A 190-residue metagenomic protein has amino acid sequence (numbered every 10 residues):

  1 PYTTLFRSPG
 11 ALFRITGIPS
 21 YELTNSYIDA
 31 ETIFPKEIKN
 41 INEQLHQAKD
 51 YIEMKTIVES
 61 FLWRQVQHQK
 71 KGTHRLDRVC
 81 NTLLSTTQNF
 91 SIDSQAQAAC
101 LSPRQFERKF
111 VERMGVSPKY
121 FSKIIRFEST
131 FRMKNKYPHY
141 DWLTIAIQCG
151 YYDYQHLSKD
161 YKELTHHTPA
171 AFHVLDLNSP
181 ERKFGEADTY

Functional and structural regions predicted by a protein language model:
P1-S85, S91-D93, A99-P103, S117 (+4 more regions): Alpha-helical bundle regulatory/interaction domains
R78-T82, K109, D160: Short, hydrophobic/aromatic alpha-helical segments in well-folded domains
S91, K109-F110: Extended amphipathic alpha-helical scaffolding segments in membrane-proximal extra-membrane regions of membrane
F110-V116, D160-A170: A secondary-structure capping/hinge motif
S122-K123, F172-V174: Short Lys/Arg-enriched helix C-cap and helix-to-coil transition segments that create basic nucleic-acid-contact patches
